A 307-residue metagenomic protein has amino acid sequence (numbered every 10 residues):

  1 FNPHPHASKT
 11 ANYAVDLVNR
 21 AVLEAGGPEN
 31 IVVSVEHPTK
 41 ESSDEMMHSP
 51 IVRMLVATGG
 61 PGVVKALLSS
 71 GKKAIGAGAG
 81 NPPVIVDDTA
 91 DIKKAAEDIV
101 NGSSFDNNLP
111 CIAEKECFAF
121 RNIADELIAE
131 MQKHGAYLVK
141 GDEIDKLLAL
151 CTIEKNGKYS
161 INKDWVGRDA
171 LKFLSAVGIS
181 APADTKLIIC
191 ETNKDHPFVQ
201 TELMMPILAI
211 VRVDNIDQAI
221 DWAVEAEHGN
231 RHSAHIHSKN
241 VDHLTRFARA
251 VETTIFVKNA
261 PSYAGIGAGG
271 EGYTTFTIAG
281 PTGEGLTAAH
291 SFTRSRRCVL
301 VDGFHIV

Functional and structural regions predicted by a protein language model:
F1-K94: Rossmann-like NAD(P) dinucleotide-binding subdomain of oxidoreductase/dehydrogenase enzymes
L17-P28, S49, S70, T89 (+7 more regions): Change "in soluble alpha/beta enzymes" to "in soluble alpha/beta proteins
E24-P28, M46-P50, V56, A66-S69 (+7 more regions): Solvent-exposed alpha-helices and their adjacent loops that cap or buttress functional pockets in soluble metabolic
N30-V33, D44, R53-V56, K73-I75 (+8 more regions): Structural motif
M47-P50, D91, C151-K163, E202 (+1 more regions): Short, surface-exposed amphipathic charged segments that create phosphate/polyanion-binding patches used for binding
L55, F120, F173, P206 (+1 more regions): Residue-level signal for inorganic ion chemistry
V64-K194: ALDH superfamily catalytic-core signature
I179-V307: Conserved C-terminal structural/oligomerization subdomain of aldehyde/semialdehyde dehydrogenase
